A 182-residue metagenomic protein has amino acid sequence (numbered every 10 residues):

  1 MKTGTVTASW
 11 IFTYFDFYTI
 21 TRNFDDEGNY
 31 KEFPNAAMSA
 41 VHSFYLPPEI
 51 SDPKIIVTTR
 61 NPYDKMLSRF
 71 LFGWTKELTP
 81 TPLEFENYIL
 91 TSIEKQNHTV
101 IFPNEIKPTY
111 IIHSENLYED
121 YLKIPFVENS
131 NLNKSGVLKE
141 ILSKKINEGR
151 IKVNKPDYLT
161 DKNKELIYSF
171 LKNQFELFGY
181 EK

Functional and structural regions predicted by a protein language model:
M1-K182: Membrane-interface amphipathic segments in extracytoplasmic regions
